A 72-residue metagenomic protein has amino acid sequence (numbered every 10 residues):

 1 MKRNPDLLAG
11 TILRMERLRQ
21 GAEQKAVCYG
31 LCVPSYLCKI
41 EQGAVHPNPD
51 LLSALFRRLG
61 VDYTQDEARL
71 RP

Functional and structural regions predicted by a protein language model:
M1-R19: A short, Lys/Arg-rich alpha-helix, primarily the initiator
I12, E23, N48-L51: Residues that mark the N-terminal boundary/hinge immediately upstream of a DNA-recognition element
M15, K25-A26, A54: Alpha-helical residues within helix-turn-helix
Q20-K39: Short alpha-helical DNA-recognition segment
Q42: Short, conserved catalytic or interaction motifs in soluble domains
N48-D66: DNA major-groove recognition helix of helix-turn-helix/homeodomain DNA-binding modules
E67-P72: Short, charged recognition helix plus adjacent turn of helix-turn-helix-like nucleic-acid-binding domains
